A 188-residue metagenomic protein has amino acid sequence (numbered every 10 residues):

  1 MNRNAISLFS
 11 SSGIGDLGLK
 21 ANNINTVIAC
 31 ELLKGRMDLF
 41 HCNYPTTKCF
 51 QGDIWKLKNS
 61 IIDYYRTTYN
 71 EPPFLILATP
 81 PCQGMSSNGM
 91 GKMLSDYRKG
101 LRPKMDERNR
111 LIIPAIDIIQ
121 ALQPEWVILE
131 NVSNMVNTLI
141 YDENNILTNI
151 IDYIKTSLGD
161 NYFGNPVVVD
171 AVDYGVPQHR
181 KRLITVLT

Functional and structural regions predicted by a protein language model:
N4, N23-N25, P45, E71-P72 (+2 more regions): Short loop/turn motifs at secondary-structure junctions
A5-K56: SAM cofactor-binding core of SAM-dependent methyltransferases, primarily the Rossmann-like beta-alpha-beta module
G15, L57-D63, P72: Conserved N-terminal glycine/acidic-rich loop preference
G18, L39, N43, S60 (+2 more regions): A generic secondary-structure signal
A29, Q51, L77, I128-L129: Generic enzyme active-site microenvironment
G52-L57, V169-D173: Conserved SAM/SAH-binding loop
D63-L75, Q83-T188: Class I S-adenosyl-L-methionine
